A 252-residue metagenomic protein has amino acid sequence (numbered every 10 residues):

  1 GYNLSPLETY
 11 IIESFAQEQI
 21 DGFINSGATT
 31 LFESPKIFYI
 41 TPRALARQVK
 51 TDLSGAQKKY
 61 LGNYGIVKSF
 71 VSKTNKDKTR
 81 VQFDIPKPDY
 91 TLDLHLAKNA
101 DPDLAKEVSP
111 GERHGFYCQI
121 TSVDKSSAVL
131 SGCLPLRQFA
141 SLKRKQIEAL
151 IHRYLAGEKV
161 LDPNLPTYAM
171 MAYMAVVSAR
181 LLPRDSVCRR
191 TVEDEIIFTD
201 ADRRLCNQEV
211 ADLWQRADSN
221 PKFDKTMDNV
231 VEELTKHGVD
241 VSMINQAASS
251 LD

Functional and structural regions predicted by a protein language model:
G1-D252: OB-fold and OB-like single-stranded nucleic-acid-recognition modules and their adjacent interaction interfaces
